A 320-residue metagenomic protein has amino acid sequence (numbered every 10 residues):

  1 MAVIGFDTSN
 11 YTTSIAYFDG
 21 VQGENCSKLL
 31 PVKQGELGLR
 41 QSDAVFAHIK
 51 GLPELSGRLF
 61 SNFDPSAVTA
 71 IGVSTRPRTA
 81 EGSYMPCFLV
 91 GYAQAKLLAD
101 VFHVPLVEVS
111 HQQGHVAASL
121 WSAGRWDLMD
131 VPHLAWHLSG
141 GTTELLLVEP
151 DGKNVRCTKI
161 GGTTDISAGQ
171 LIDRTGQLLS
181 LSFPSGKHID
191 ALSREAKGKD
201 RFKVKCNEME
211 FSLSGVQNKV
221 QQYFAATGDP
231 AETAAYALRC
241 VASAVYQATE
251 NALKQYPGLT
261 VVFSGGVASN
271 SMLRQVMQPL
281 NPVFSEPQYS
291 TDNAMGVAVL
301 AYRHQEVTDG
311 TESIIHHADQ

Functional and structural regions predicted by a protein language model:
T8-F46, N154-K159: Short glycine-rich, Thr/Ser-proximal phosphate-binding strand/loop in the N-terminal lobe of ATP-dependent enzymes
T8-S9, E24-N25, D127-V131, H137-L138 (+2 more regions): A short helix-loop
T12-D19, A117, A135-H137, T143-L147: Short beta-strand scaffold segments in enzyme catalytic cores
G57-A95, D100: Short beta-strand-loop/turn "lid" adjacent to the catalytic site in phosphate-handling enzymes
V73-R76, S139-G141, V262-N270: Glycine-rich beta-strand-to-loop/alpha-helix junction loops that act as flexible
V104, E108-L134, L300: Conserved phosphate-binding catalytic cores of ATP/NTP-utilizing and phosphoryl-transfer enzymes
H115-S119, S285-Q320: Glycine-rich phosphate-binding/hydrolytic loop that grips phosphoryl groups
D190-V261, V267-F284, Y302-D309, H317: A contiguous, well-structured pocket-lining segment that forms one wall/lid of small-molecule binding clefts in soluble
